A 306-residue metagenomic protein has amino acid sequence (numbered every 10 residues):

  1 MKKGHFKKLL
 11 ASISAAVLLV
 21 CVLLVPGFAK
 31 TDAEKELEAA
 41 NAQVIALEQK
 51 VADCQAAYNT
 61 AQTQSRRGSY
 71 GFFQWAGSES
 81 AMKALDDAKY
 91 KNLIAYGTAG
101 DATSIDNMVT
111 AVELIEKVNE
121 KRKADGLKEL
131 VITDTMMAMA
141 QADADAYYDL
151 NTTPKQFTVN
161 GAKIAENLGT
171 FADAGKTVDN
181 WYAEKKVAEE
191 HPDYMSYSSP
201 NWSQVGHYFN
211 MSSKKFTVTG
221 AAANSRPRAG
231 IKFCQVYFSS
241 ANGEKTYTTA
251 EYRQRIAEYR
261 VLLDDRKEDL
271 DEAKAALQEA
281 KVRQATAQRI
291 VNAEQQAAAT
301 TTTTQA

Functional and structural regions predicted by a protein language model:
M1-A146, K214-T217, N224-A306: N-terminal targeting leaders of exported, membrane, and organelle-targeted proteins
K50, A57, T158-G243: A well-ordered secondary-structure block
V118-K121, M139, P154, I164 (+2 more regions): Bulky hydrophobic/aromatic packing residues
A142-N160: Conserved alpha-helical segments that form or flank metal/cofactor-binding pockets of metalloenzymes
